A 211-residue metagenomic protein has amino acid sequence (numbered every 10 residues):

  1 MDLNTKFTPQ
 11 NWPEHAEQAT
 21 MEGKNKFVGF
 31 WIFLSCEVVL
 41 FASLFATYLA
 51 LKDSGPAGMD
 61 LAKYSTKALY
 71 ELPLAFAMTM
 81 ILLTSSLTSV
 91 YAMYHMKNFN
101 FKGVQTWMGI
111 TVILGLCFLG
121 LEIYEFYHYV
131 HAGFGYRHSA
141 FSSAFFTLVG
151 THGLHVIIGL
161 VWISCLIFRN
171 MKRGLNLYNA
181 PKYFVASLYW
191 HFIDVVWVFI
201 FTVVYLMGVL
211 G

Functional and structural regions predicted by a protein language model:
M1-G211: ...captures the hydrophobic TM-helix bundle architecture rather than a specific catalytic motif, and can also fire on
